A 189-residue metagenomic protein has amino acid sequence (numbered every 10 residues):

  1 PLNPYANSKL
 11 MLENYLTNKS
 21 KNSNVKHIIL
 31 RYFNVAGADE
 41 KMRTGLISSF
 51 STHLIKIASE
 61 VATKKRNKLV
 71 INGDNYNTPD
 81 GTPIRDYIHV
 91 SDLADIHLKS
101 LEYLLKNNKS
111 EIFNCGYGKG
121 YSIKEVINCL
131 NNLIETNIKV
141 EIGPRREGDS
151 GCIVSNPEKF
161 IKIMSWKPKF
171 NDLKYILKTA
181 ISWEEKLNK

Functional and structural regions predicted by a protein language model:
P1-L10, T44-K56, D86-Y87, G120: Short-chain dehydrogenase/reductase
L2-A38, K56-R66: Active-site Tyr-X1-5-Lys
N22, T44-I47, E185: Residues in and immediately flanking transmembrane alpha helices
A38-T44, P79-G81: A short acidic, helix-capping loop that chelates divalent metal ions and anchors anionic groups
I57-K189: C-terminal substrate-binding subdomain of Rossmann-fold SDR/epimerase-dehydratase oxidoreductases
